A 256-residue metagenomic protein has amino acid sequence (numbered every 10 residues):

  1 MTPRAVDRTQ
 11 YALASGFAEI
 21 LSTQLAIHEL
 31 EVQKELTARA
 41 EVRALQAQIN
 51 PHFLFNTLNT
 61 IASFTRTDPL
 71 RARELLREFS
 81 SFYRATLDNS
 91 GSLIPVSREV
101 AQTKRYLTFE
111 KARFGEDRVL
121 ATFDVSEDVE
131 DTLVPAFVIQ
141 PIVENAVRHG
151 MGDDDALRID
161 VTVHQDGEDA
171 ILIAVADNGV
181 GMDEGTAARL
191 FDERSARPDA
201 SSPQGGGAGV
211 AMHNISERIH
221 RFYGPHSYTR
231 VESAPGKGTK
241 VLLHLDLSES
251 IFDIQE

Functional and structural regions predicted by a protein language model:
M1-I49, F53-R230, K240, H244: Two-component histidine phosphotransfer core
V231-E256: C-terminal end segment of the histidine kinase catalytic
